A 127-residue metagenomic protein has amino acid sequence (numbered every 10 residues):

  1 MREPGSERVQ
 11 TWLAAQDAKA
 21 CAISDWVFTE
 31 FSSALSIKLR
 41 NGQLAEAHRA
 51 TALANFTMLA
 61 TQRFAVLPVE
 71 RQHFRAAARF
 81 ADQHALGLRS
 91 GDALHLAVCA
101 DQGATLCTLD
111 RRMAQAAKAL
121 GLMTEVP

Functional and structural regions predicted by a protein language model:
M1-V27, K38-A54, L120: Short, well-structured N-terminal submotif of metal-dependent ribonuclease cores
A18-C21, A65, A100-T105: Short active-site oxyanion
I23-T29, G91-L94: Aromatic- and histidine-enriched alpha-helix N-cap/loop-to-helix transition segments that scaffold the rims
W26, L53-H84: Acidic catalytic patch
S33-R40, D101: Short glycine/serine- and small hydrophobic-enriched flexible loop segments
M58, L94-L96, A100-P127: Acidic, PIN/NYN-like endoribonuclease modules and their adjacent C-terminal/linker elements
